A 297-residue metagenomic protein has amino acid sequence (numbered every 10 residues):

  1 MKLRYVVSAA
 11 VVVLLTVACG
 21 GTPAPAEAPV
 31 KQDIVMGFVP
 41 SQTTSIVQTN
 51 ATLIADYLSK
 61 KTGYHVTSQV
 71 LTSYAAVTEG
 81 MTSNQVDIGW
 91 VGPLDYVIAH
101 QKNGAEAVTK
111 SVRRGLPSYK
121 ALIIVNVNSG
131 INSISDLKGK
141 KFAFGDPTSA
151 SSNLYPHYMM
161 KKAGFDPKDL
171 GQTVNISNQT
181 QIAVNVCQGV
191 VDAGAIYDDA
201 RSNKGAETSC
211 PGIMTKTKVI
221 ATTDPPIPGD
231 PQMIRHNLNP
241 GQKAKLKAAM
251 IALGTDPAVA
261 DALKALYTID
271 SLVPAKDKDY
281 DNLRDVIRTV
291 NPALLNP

Functional and structural regions predicted by a protein language model:
L14-A18: C-terminal motif of bacterial Sec signal peptides marking the signal peptidase cleavage site
G20-P23: Bacterial signal peptide processing site
E27-K31, V125-D146: Flexible hinge/capping segments at coil-to-helix
A28-L94: Extracytoplasmic small-molecule ligand-binding "clamshell" domains of the periplasmic binding protein/Venus flytrap
V30-F38, Q42-L53, S59, D224-I227 (+1 more regions): An extracytoplasmic/periplasmic, membrane-proximal ligand-sensing/linker region
A75-G89, K102-N103, S135, Q179-A200: Short helices/loops that flank or line small-molecule/ion binding pockets
E79-D136: Acidic, polar ligand-binding/catalytic clefts
S129, K141-G241: Pocket-lining segment of extracytoplasmic ligand-binding domains
